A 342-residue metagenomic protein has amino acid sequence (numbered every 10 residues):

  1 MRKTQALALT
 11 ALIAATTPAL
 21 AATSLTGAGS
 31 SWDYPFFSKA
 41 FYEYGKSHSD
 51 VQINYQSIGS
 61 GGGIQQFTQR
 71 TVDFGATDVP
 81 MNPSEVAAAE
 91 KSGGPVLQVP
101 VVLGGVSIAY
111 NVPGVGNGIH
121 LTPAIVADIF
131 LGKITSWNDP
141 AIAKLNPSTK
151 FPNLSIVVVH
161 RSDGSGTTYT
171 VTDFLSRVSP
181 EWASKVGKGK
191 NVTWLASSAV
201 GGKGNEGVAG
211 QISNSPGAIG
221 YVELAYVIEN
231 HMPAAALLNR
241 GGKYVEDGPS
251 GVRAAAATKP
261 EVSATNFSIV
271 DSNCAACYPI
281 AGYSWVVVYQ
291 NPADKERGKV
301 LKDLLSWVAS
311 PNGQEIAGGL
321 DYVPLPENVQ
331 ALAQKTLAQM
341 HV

Functional and structural regions predicted by a protein language model:
M1-L20: Gram-negative bacterial Sec-dependent N-terminal signal peptides
A21-V342: Flexible loop/hinge segments at secondary-structure junctions
